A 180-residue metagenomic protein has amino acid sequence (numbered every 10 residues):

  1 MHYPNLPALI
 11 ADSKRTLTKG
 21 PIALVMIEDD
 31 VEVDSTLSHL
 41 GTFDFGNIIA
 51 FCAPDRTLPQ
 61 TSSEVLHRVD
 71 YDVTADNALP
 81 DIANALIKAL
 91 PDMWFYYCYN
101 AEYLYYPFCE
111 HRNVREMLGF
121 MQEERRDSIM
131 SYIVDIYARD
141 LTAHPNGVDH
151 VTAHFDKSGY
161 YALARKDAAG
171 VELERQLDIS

Functional and structural regions predicted by a protein language model:
M1-D34, S38-G41: N-proximal low-complexity "stem/linker" segments adjacent to membrane-targeting elements
Y3, L17, F51-C98, Y103-G119: Active-site-proximal specificity loops/subdomain of glycosyltransferases
K19-I22, G41-F51, L66: Short loop->beta transition adjacent to catalytic acidic/histidine clusters or analogous donor-positioning motifs
V25-D29, F51-A53, C98-Y99, S131-Y132: Short His-Asn-centered micro-motif
D29-V31, E102-P107, I136: Short acidic, S/G/P-rich loop/turn micro-motifs used as interaction or catalytic elements
G46-N47, M93, D127: Short acidic/polar active-site loop segments enriched in Thr and Asp
F108-S180: Catalytic-site signature of metal-activated, phosphate-bearing donor transferases, centered on the GT-A/GT-A-like
